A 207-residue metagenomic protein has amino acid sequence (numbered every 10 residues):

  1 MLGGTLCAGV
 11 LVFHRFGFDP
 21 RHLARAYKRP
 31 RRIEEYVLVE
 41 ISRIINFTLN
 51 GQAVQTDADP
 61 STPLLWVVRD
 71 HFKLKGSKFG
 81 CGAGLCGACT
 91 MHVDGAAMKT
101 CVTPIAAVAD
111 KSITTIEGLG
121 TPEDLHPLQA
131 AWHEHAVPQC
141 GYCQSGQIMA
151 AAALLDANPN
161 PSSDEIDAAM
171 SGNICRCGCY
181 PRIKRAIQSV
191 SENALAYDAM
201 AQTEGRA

Functional and structural regions predicted by a protein language model:
L2-A207: Signature of N-terminal electron-transfer/Fe-S-associated modules in redox systems
